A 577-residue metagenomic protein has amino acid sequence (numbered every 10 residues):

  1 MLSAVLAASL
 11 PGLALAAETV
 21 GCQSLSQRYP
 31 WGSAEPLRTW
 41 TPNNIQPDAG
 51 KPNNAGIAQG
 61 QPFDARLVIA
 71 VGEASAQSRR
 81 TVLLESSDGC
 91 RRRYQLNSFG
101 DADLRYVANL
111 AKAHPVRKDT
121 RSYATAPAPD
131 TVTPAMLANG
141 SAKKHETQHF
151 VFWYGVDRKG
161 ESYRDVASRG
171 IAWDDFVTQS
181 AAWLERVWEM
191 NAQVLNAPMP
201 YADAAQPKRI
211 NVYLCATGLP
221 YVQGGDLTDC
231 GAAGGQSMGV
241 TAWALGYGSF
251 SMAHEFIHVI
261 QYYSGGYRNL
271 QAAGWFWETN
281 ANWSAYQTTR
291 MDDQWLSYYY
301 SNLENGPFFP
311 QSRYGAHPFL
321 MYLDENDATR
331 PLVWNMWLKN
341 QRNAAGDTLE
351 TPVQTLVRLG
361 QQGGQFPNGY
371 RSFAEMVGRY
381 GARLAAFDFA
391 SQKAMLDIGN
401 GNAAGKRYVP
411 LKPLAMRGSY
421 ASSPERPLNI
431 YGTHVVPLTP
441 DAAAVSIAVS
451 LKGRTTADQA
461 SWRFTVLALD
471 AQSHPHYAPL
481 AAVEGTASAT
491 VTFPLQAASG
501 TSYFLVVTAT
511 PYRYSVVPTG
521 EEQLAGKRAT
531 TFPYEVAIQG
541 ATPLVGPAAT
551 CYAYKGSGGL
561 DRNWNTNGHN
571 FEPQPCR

Functional and structural regions predicted by a protein language model:
S3-A4, A14: Cleavable N-terminal signal peptides
A17-P127: Compositionally biased alpha-helical segments
K51-N53, A128-T133, K159-I171, G224-G234 (+4 more regions): Surface-exposed intrinsically disordered loops and tails
P115-V151, G155-G239, W243-F256, I260-S264 (+3 more regions): Zn2+-dependent metallopeptidase catalytic core
G231-E304, G315, M321: Zinc-dependent metallopeptidase catalytic helix centered on the HExxH motif and its immediate flanking segment
W275-E278, S284-Y286, R290-G405: Extracellular hydrolytic enzyme modules, especially secreted metalloproteases of the metzincin/thermolysin-like class
A345-R577: Beta/coil-rich, acidic/histidine-enriched accessory regions frequently appended to metallopeptidases
